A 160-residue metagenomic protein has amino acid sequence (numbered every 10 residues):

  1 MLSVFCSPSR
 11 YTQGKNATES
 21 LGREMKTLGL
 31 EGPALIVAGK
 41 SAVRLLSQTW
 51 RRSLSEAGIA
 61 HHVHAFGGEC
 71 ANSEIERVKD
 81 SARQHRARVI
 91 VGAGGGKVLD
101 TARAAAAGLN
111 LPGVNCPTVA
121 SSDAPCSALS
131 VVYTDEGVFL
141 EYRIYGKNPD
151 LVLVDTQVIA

Functional and structural regions predicted by a protein language model:
M1-S3, K26, A105, E141-I144: Short secondary-structure boundary/capping segments
M1-V89: ATP/NTP phosphate-donor binding region
S9, A107-A160: A glycine/threonine-rich phosphate-anchoring loop and its flanking beta-alpha core in nucleotide/phosphate-binding
Q13, V63-H64, V91-G92, V114-C116 (+1 more regions): General beta-strand structural signal in soluble alpha/beta enzymes
A42, E69-A71, K97, A120 (+1 more regions): Glycine-/small-residue-rich active-site loops that bind phosphorylated ligands and cofactors
L46-Q48, D100-R103, A124-C126: Short glycine-/acidic-enriched loop or helix-start segments at secondary-structure transitions that form or flank
A65-C70, A93-G95, S122, R143-P149: Short C-terminal domain-edge/linker segments immediately following a structured domain
A82-A105, L109-V119: A short, small-residue-rich loop immediately preceding and capping a beta-strand
